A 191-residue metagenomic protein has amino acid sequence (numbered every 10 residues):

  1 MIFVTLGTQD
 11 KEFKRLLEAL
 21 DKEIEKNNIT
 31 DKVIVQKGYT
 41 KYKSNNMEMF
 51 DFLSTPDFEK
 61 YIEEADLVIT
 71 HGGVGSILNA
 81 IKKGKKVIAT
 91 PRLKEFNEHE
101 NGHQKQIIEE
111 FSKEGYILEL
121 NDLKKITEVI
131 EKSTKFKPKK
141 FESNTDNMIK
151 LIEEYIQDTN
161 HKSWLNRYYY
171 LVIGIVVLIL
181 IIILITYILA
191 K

Functional and structural regions predicted by a protein language model:
M1-K191: Nucleotide-activated sugar donor-binding and catalytic core shared by glycosyltransferases and related lipid-linked
